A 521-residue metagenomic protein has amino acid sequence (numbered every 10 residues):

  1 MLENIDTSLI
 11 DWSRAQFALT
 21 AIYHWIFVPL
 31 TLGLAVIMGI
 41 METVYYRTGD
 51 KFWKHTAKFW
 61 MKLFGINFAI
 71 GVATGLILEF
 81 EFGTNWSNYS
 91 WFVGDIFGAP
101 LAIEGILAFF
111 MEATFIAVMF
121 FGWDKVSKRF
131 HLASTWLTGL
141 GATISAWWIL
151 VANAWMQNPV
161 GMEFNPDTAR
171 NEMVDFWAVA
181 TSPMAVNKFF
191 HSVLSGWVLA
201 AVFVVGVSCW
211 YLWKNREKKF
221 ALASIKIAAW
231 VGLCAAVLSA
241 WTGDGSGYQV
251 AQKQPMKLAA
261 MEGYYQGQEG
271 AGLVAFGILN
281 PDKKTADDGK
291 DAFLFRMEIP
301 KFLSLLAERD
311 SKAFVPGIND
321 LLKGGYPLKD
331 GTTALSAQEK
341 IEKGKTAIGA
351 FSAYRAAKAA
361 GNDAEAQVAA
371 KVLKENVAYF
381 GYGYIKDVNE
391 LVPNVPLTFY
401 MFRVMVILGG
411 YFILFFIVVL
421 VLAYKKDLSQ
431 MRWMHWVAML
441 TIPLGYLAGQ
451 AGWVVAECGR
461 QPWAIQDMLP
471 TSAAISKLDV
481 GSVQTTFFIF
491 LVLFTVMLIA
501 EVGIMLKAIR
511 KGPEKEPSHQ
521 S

Functional and structural regions predicted by a protein language model:
M1-S521: Polytopic transmembrane helical bundles with strong interfacial aromatic enrichment
